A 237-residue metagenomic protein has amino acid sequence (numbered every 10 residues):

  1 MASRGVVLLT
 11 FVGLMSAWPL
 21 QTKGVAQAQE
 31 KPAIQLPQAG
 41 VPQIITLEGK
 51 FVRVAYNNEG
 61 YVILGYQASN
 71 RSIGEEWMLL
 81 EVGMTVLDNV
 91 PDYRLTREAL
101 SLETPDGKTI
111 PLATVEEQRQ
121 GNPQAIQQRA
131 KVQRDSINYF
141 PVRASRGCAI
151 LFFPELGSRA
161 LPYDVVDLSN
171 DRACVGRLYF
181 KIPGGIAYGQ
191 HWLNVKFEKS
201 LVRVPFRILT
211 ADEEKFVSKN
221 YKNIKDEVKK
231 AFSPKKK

Functional and structural regions predicted by a protein language model:
M1-S3: N-terminal secretory signal peptides that target proteins for export/translocation
V7-A17: Bacterial N-terminal signal peptides
G24-K237: Conserved functional micro-motifs across diverse proteins
